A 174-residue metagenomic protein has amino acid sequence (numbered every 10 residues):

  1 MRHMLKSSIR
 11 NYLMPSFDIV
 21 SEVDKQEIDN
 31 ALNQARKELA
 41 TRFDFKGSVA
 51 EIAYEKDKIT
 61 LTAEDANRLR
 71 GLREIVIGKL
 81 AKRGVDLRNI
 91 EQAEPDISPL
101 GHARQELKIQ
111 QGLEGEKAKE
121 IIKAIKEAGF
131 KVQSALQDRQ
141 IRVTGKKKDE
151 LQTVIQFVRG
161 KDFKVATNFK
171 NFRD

Functional and structural regions predicted by a protein language model:
M1-L13: Short, Lys/Arg-enriched N-terminal segments with co-localized hydrophobic residues within the first ~10-30 amino acids
M14-S16, K56, L100-H102: A general secondary-structure signal for short beta-strands and their flanking turns/coil in non-transmembrane regions
F17, V23-D29, K37, T41-V49 (+5 more regions): Short Lys/Arg-rich amphipathic alpha-helical segments
E22-N30, K108-G115: Short, surface-exposed ligand-recognition loops at beta-strand->loop->(often short) alpha-helix junctions that present
T41-V49, N89-A93, A118-F130: Short amphipathic beta-strand starts and helix->beta connectors
A53, R104-Q111, G115-D174: Positively charged, low-complexity, intrinsically disordered RNA-binding extensions
L69-E106, Q110: Helix-adjacent hinge/juxtasegments
